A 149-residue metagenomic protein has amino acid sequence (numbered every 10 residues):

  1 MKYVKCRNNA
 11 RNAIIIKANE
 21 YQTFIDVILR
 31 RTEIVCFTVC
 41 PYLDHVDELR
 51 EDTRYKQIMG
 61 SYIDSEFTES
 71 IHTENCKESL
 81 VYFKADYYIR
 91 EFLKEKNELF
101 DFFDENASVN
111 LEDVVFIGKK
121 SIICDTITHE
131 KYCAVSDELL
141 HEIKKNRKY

Functional and structural regions predicted by a protein language model:
M1-Y149: Structured alpha/beta or helical-core interaction and ligand-binding surfaces enriched in interleaved
